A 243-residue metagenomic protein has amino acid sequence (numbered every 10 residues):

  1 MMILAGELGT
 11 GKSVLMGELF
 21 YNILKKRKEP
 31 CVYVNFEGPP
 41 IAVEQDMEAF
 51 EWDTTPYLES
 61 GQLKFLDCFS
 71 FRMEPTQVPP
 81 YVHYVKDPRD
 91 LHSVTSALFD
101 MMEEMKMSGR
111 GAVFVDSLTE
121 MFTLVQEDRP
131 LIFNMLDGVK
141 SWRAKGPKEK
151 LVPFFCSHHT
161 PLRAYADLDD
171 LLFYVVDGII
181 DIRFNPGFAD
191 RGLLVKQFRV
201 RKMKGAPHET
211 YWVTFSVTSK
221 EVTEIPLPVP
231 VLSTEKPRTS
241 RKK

Functional and structural regions predicted by a protein language model:
M1-A5: Short hydrophobic/aromatic beta-strand immediately N-terminal to the Walker A/P-loop
E7-H83: Conserved P-loop
P30, Q62, S108-A112, G146-C156: Loop/turn-to-beta-strand initiation segments
E37-I41, S70-E74, T119-E120, T160-A164 (+2 more regions): Conserved nucleotide-binding/hydrolysis micro-motifs of P-loop NTPases
A42-M47, G138, L171-V175: Alpha-helical scaffold elements adjacent to nucleotide-binding pockets in ATP/GTP-utilizing enzyme cores
F71-A144: Phosphate-binding/switch loop-helix module in NTP-utilizing enzymes
V152-K220: Phosphate-binding/switch region of NTP-binding enzymes
K204-K243: C-terminal regions of RecA-like/P-loop NTPase motor modules
